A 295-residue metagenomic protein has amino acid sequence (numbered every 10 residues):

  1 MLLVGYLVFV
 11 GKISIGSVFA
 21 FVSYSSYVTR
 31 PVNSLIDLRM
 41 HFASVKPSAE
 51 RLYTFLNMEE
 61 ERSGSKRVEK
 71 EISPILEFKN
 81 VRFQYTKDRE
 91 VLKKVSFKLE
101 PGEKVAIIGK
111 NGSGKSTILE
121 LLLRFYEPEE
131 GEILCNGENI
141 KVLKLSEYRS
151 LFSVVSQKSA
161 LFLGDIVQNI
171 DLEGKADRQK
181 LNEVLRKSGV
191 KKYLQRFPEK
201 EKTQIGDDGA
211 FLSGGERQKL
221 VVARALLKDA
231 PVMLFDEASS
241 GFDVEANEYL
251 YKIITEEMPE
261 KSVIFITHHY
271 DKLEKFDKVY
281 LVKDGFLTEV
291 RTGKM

Functional and structural regions predicted by a protein language model:
M1, D37, H41-S44, R82-K87: An intracellular "coupling" helix at the cytosolic face of ABC transporter transmembrane type-1 domains
M1-S26: A hydrophobic transmembrane-helix motif
L2-Y6, E50, E237: Transmembrane alpha-helix boundary and packing residues in multipass membrane permease domains and related
L7, K12, Y27, K46 (+2 more regions): Conserved functional loop/turn residues at catalytic and ligand-binding sites
L7-I13, M40-A43, N57-E60: Juxtamembrane transmembrane-helix termini
F21, Y27-F55: Cytosolic ends of transmembrane helices, especially the final helix of ABC transmembrane type-1 domains
E59-E71: Pre-NBD coupling/linker segments of ABC/ABC-like ATPases
E71-M295: ABC-type nucleotide-binding domain
